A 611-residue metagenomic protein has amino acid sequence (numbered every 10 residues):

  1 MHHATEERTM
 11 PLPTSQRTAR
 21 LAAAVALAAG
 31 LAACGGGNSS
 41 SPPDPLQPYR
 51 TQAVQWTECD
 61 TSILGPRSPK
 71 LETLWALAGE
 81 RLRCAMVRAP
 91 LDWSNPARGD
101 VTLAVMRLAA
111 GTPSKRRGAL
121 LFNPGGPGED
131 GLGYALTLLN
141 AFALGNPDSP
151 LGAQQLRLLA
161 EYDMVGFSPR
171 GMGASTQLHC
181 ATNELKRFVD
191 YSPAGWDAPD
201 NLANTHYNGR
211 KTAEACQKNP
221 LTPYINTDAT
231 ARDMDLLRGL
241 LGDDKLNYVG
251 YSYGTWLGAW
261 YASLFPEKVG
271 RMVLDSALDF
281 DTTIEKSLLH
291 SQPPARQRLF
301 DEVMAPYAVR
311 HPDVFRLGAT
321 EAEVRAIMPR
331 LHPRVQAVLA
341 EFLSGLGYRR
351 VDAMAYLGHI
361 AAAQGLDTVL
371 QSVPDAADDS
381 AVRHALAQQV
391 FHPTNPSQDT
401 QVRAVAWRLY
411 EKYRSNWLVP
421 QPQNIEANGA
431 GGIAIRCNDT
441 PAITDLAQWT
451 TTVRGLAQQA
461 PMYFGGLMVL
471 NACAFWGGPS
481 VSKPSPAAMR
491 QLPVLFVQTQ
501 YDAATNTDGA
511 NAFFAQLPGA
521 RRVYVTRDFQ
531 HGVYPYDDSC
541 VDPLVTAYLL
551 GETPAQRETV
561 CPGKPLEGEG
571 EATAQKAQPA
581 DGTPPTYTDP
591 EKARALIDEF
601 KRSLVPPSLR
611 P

Functional and structural regions predicted by a protein language model:
C34-A194, N201, F475-S480, R521 (+1 more regions): Catalytic-loop region of hydrolases
Q47-T51, V324-M489, V560, D581-P611: Alpha/beta-hydrolase fold active-site neighborhood
C180, E184-D190, W260-E323, G358-S380: A catalytic-pocket lid/entrance helix-loop region that shapes and gates access to the active site across common
A231-K245: Conserved acidic catalytic loop of the alpha/beta-hydrolase fold
R232, G250-A262: Glycine-rich nucleophile elbow surrounding the catalytic serine of serine-hydrolase chemistry
R490, L495-Q498: Short beta-strand/loop motif that positions the catalytic acidic residue of the alpha/beta-hydrolase fold
A503-D508: Conserved alpha/beta-hydrolase "acid-adjacent" motif
F529-S539: Catalytic histidine-centered segment of alpha/beta-hydrolase-like enzymes
